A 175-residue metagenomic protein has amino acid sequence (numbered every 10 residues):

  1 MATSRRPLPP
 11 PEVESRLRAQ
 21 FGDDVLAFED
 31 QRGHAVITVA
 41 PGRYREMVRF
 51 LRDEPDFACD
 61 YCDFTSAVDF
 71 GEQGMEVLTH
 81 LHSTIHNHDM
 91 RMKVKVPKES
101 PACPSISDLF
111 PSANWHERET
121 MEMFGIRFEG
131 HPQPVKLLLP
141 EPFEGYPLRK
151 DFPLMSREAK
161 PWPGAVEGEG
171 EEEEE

Functional and structural regions predicted by a protein language model:
M1-E175: Terminal low-complexity/charged segments
